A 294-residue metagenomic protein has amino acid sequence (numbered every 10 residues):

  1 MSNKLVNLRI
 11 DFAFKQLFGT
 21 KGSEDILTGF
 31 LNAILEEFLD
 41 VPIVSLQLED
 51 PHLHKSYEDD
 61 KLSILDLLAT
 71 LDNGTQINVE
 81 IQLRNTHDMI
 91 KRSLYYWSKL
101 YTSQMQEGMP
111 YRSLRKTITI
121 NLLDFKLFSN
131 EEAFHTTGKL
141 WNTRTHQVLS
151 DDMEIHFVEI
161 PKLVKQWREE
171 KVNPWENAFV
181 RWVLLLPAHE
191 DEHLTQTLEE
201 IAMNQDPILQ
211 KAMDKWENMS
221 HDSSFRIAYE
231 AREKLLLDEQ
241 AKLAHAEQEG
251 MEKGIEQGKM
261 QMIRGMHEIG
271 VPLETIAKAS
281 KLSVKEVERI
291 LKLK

Functional and structural regions predicted by a protein language model:
M1-K294: Elongated, amphipathic alpha-helical interaction scaffolds
